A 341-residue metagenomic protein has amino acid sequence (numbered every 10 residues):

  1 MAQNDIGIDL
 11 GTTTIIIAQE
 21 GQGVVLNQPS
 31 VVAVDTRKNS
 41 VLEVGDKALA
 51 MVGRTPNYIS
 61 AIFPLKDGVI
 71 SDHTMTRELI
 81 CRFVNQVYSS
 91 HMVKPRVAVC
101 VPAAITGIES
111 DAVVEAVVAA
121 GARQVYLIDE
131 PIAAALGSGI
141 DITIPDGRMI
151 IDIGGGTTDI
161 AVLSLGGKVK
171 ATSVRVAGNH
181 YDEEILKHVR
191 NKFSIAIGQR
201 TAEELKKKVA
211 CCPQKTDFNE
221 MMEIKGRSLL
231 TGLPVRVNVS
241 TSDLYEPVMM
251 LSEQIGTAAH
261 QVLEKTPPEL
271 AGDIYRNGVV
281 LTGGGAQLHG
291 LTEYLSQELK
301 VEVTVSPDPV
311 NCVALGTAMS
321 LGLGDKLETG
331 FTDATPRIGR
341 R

Functional and structural regions predicted by a protein language model:
M1-I153, A161-V279, A286-R341: Nucleotide/phosphate-binding catalytic cleft detector across ATP-hydrolyzing and phosphate-transferring enzymes
